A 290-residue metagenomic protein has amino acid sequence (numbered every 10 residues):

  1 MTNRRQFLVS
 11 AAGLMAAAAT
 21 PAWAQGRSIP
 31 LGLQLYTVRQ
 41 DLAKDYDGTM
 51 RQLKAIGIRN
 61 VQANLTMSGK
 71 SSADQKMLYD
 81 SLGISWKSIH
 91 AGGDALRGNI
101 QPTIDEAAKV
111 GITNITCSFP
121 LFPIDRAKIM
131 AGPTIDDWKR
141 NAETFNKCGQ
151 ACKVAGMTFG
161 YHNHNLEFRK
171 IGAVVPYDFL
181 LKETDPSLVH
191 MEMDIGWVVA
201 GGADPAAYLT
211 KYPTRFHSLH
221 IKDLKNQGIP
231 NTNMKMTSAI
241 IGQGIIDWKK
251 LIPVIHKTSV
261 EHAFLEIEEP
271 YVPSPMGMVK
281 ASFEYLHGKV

Functional and structural regions predicted by a protein language model:
M1-M15: N-terminal secretory signal peptides and thylakoid transit peptides that target proteins across membranes
A18, R59-N60, M67, S85-K87 (+2 more regions): Active-site acidic/histidine proton-transfer and metal-coordination neighborhood in alpha/beta enzyme cores
P21-K44, Q52: C-terminal segment of N-terminal export signals and the immediately downstream linker at the start of the mature
G26, M50-A55, K70-W86, P102-I112 (+4 more regions): Acidic (Asp/Glu)-rich catalytic clusters
L33-L35, A63, C117, Y161 (+3 more regions): Conserved beta-strand positions
V38-K44, A63-A73, G92-I100, P123 (+4 more regions): Acidic-and-aromatic substrate-binding clefts and catalytic sites of carbohydrate-active enzymes
K153-I245, I252: Acidic/histidine-rich catalytic cores of soluble enzymes
M276-V290: C-terminal helical cap(s) of enzyme catalytic domains, especially alpha/beta-barrels
